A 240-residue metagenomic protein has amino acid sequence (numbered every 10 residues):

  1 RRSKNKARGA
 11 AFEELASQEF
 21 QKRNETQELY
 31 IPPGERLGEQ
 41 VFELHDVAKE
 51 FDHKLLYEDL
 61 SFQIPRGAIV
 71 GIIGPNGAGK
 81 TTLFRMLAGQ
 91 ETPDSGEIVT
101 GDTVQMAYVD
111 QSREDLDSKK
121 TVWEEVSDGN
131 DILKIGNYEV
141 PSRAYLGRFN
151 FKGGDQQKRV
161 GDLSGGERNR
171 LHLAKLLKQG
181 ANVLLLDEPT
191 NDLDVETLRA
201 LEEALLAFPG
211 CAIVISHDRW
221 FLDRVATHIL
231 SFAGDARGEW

Functional and structural regions predicted by a protein language model:
R2-A16: Interdomain "pre-motor" coupling segment immediately N-terminal to P-loop NTPase/helicase cores
L15-N24: Conserved ASCE P-loop NTPase core motifs with emphasis on AAA+ ATPases
E25, I31-W240: ABC ATP-binding cassette signature C-motif
